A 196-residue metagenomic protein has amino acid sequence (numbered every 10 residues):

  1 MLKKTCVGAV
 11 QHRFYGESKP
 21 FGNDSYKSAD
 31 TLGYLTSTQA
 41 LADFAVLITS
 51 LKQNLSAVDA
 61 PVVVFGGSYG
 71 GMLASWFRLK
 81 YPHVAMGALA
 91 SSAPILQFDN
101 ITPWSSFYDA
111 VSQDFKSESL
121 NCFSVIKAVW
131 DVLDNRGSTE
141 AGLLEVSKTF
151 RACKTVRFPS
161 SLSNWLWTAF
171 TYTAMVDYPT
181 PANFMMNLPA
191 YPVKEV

Functional and structural regions predicted by a protein language model:
M1, F65, F77-Y81: A general structural signal for short secondary-structure junctions and capping/turn motifs
M1-N54, D59: N-terminal cap/lid subdomain of alpha/beta-hydrolase-fold enzymes
C6-V10, V63-F65, G87-A90, L96: Structural recognition of the beta-strand scaffold that forms the well-ordered cores of secreted hydrolase catalytic
R13-E17, Y69-G71, I95-Q97: Solvent-exposed loop/turn segments at secondary-structure junctions within structured extracellular/periplasmic domains
T38-A42, G71, L79: Short, amphipathic alpha-helical segments
S56-Y69, L73-A74: Alpha/beta-hydrolase fold nucleophile elbow
W76-V196: Alpha/beta-hydrolase
